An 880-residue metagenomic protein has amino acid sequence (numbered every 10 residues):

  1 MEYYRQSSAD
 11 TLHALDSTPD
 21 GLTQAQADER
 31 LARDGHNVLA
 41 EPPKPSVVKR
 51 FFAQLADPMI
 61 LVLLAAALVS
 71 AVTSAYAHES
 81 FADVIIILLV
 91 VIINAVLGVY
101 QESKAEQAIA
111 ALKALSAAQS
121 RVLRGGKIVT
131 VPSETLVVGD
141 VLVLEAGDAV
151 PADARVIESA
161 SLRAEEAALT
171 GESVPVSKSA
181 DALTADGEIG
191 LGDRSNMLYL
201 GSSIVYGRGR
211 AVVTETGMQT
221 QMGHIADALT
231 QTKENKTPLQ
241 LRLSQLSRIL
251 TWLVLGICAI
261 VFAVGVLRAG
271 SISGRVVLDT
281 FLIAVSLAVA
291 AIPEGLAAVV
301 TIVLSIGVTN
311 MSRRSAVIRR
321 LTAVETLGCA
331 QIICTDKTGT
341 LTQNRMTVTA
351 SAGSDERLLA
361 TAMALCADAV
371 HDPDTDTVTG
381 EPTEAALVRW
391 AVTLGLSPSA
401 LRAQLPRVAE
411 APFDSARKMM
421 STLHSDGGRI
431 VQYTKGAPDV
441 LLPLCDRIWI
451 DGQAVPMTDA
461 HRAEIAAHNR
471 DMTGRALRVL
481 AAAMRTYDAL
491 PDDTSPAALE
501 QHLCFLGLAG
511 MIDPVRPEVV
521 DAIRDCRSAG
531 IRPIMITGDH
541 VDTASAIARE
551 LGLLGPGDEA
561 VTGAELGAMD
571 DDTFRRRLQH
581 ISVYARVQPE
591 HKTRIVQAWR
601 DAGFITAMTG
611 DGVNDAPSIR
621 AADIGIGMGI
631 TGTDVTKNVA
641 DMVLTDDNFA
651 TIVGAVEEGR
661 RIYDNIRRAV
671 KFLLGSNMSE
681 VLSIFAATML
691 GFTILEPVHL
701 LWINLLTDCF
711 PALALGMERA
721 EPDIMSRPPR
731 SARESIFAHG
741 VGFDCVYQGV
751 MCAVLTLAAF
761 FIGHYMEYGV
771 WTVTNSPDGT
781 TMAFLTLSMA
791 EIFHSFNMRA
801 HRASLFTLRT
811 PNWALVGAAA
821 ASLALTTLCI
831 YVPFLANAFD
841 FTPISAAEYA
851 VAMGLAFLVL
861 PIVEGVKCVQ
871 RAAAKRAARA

Functional and structural regions predicted by a protein language model:
M1-P729, E734-F737, V750, Y765 (+2 more regions): Conserved cytosolic headpiece of P-type ATPases
A82, N775-M782: Membrane-interface starts of transmembrane alpha-helices
V261, A753-F761: Transmembrane alpha-helix/helix-exit interface in multi-pass inner-membrane proteins
S679-E680, D744-T756: Core segments of transmembrane alpha-helices that mediate helix-helix packing or line hydrophobic substrate/ligand
T707, T780-S795: Generic alpha-helical transmembrane segments
F760-F761, M766-E767, N775: Long hydrophobic segments that form regular secondary structure
M798: A C-terminal functional module that forms or caps the active site or interfaces directly with catalytic machinery
